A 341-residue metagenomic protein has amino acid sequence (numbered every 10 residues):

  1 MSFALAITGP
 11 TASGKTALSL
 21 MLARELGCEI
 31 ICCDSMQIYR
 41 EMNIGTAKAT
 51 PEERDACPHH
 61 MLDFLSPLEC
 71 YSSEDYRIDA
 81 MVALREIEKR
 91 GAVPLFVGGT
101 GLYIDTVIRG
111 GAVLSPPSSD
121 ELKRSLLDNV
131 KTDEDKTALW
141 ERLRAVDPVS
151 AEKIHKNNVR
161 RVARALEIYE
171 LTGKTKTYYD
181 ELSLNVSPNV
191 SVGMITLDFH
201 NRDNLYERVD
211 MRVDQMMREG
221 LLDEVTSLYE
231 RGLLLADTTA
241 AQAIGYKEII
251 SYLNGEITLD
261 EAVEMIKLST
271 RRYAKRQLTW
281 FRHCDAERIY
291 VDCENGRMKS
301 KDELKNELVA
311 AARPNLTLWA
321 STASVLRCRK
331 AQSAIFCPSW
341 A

Functional and structural regions predicted by a protein language model:
M1-V325, R329, F336-W340: Phosphate/pyrophosphate-binding catalytic cores of soluble transferases and nucleic-acid-acting enzymes
